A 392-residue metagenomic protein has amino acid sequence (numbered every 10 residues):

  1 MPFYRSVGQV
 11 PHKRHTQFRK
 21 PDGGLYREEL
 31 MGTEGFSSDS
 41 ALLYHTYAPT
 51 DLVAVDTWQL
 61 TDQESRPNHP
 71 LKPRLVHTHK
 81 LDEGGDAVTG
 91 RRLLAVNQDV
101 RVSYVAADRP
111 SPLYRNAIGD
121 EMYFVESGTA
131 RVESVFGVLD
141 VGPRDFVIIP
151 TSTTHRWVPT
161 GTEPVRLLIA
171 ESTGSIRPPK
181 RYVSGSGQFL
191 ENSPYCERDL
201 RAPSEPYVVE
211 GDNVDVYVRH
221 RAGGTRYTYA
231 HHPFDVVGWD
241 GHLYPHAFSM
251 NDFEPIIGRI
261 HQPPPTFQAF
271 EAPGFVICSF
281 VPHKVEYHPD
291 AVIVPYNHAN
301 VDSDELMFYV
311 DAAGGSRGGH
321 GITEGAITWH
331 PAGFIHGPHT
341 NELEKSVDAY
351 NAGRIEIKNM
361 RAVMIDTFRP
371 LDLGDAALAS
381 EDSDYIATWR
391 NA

Functional and structural regions predicted by a protein language model:
M1-A392: Jelly-roll (double-stranded beta-helix
